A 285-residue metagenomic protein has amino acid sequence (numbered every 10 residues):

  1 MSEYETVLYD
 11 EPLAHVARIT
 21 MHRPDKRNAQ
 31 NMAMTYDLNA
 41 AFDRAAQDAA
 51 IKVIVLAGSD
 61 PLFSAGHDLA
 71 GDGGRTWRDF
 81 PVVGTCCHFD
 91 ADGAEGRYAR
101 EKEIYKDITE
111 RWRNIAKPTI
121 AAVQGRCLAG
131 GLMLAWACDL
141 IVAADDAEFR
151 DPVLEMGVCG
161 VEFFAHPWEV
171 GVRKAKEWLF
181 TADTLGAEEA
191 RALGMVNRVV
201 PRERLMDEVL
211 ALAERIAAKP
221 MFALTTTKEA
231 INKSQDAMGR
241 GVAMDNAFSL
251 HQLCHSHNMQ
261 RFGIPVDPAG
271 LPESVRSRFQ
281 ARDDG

Functional and structural regions predicted by a protein language model:
M1-A14, F63, R75, P81 (+4 more regions): C-terminal alpha-helix plus adjacent terminal tail
M1-S59: Conserved CoA-thioester-binding segment of acyl-CoA-metabolizing enzymes
I19, R23, D37-L38, L56 (+5 more regions): Terminal peptide-recognition signature
A33-D37, I104, R111, E208 (+2 more regions): Charged catalytic carboxylate motif
T35-D37, A70-G74, G160: Glycine-rich, phosphate-binding/catalytic loops in enzymes
G58-D107: Glycine- (often His-adjacent) and acidic-residue-rich active-site loop that binds/positions the CoA thioester
E110-L224: Crotonase-fold acyl-CoA enzyme core
